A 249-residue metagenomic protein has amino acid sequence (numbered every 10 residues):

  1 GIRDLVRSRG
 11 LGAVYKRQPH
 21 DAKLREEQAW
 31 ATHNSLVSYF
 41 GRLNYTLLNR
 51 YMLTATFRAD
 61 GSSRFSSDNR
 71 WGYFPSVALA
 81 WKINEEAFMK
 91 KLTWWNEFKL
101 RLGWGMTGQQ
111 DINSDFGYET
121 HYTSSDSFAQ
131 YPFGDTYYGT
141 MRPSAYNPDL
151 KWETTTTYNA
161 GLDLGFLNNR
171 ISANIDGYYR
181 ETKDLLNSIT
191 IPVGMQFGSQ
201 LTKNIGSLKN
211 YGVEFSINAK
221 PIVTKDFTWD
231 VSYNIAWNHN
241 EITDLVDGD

Functional and structural regions predicted by a protein language model:
R3, S8-D249: Extracellular/periplasmic, surface-exposed regions of secreted and cell-surface proteins
